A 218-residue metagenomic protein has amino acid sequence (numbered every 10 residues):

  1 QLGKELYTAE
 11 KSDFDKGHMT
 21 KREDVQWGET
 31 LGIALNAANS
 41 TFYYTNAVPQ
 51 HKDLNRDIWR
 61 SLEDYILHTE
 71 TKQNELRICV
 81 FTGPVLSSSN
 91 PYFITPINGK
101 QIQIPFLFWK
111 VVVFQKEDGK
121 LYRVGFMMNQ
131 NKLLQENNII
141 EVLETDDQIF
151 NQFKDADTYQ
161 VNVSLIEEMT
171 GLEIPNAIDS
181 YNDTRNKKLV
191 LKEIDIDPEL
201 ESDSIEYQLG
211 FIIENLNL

Functional and structural regions predicted by a protein language model:
Q1-W59: Betabetaalpha-Me/HNH-type nuclease active-site subdomain
M19-D24, A47, R56, D64-Y65 (+3 more regions): An acidic- and aromatic-residue-enriched active-site/binding cleft used to recognize and process polar
V25-I33, R60-Y65, N90-T95, G125: A short secondary-structure junction signal
A38-N39, H68, N98-Q101: A generic local secondary-structure boundary/capping motif
N46, S61, T158-V161: Generic recognition of stable, solvent-exposed alpha-helical segments in well-folded globular domains
R56-E63, P175-D179: Acidic/polar loop patches that form or flank catalytic/metal-binding clefts of enzymes that bind anionic ligands
Y65-T71: Short, glycine/acidic-rich hinge or "gate" loops at secondary-structure transitions that mediate conformational
K72-L218: C-terminal, well-folded lobe of enzymatic/effector domains
